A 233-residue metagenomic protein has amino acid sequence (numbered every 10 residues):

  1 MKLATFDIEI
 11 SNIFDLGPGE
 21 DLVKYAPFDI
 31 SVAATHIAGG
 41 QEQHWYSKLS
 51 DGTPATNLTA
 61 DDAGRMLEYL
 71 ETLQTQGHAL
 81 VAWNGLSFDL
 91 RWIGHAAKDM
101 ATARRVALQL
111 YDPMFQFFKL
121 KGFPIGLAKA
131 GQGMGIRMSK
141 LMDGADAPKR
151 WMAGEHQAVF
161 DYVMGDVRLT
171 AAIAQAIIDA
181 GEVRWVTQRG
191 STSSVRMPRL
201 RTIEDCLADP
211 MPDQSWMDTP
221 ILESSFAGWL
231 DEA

Functional and structural regions predicted by a protein language model:
M1-A233: DEDD superfamily 3′-5′ metal-dependent exonuclease/proofreading module
